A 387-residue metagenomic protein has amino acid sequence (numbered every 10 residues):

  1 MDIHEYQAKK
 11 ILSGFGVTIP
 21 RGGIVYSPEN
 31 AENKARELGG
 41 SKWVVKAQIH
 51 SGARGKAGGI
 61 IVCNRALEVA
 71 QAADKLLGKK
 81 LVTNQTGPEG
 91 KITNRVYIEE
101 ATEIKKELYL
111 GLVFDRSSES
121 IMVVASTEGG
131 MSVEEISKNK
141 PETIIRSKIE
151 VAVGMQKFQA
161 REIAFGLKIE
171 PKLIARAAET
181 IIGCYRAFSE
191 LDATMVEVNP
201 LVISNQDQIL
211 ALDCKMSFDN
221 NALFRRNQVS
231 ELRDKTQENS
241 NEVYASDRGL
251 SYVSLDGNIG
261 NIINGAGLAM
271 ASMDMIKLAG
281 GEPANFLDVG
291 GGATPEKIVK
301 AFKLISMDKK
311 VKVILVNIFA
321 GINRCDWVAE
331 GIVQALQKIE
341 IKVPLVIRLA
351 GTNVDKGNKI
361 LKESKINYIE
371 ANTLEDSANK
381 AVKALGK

Functional and structural regions predicted by a protein language model:
M1-V198, V202-V316, Q337, A350-G351 (+1 more regions): ATP-dependent carboxylate/acyl-activation modules
A301-F302, V328-V333: Charged helix-capping and loop-helix junction motifs
D308, N317-W327: Cofactor-cradling patches in redox/metallo enzymes
G331-K342: A short, gly/pro- and small-residue-rich
K342-G351: Short internal beta-strands
